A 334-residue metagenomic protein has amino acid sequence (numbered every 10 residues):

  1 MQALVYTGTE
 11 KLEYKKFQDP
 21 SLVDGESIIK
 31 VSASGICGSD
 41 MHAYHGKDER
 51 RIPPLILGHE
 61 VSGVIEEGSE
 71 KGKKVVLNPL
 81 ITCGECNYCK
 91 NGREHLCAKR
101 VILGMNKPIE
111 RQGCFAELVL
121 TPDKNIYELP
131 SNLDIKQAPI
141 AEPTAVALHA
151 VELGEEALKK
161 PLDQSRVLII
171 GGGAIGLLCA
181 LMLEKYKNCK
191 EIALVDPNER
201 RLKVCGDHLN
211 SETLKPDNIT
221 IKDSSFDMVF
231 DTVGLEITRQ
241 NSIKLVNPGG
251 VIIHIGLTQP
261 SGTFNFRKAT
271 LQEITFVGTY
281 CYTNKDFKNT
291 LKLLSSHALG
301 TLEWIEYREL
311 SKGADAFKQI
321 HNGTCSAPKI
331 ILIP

Functional and structural regions predicted by a protein language model:
Q18-S34, D48-K90, P130-N132: Glycine-rich beta-strand-centered segment in the early N-terminal region that forms part of a ligand/cofactor-binding
V76, F230, I253: N-terminal Rossmann-like NAD(P) cofactor-binding module of classical short-chain dehydrogenase/reductase
E85-I170: NAD(P)H dinucleotide-binding glycine-rich loop of Rossmann-like/cofactor-binding domains, especially the beta1-alpha1
L133-P216: Mid-domain Rossmann-like dinucleotide-binding core that forms the NAD(H)/NADP(H) cofactor-binding site
S211-N218, Y307-K312: Short acidic-hydrophobic, aromatic-tinged amphipathic segments that line or gate anion-handling sites
I221-V229: A short acidic, Gly/Pro-enriched loop at the edge of an enzyme's catalytic core that lines a small-molecule cofactor
E236-S296, I333-P334: Glycine-rich phosphate-binding loop and adjacent beta-alpha segment of Rossmann(oid) nucleotide-cofactor-binding
Q240, N284, K288-P334: C-terminal hydrophobic helical "lid"/dimerization subdomain of Rossmann-like NAD(P)H-dependent oxidoreductases
